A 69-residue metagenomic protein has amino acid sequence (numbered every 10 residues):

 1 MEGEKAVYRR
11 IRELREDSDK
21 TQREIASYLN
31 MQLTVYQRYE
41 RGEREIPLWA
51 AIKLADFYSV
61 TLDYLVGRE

Functional and structural regions predicted by a protein language model:
M1-E2, D56, V66-E69: Short, charged recognition helix plus adjacent turn of helix-turn-helix-like nucleic-acid-binding domains
M1-R9: A detector for short, charged/polar N-terminal pre-domain segments
K5, E16-D17, E45: Short amphipathic helical patch at the helix-1/turn junction of helix-turn-helix
R9-Y28, K53: Short basic helix-loop element that most often maps to the first helix and adjoining turn of HTH DNA-binding modules
D19, E24, E40-E43, T61 (+1 more regions): Conserved functional loop/turn residues at catalytic and ligand-binding sites
T21, Q32-V35, P47, T61: Short coil turns linking two alpha-helices in DNA-binding domains
N30-E45, G67: Recognition helix of helix-turn-helix/homeodomain-like DNA-binding domains that insert into the DNA major groove
W49-Y64: DNA major-groove recognition helix of helix-turn-helix/homeodomain DNA-binding modules
